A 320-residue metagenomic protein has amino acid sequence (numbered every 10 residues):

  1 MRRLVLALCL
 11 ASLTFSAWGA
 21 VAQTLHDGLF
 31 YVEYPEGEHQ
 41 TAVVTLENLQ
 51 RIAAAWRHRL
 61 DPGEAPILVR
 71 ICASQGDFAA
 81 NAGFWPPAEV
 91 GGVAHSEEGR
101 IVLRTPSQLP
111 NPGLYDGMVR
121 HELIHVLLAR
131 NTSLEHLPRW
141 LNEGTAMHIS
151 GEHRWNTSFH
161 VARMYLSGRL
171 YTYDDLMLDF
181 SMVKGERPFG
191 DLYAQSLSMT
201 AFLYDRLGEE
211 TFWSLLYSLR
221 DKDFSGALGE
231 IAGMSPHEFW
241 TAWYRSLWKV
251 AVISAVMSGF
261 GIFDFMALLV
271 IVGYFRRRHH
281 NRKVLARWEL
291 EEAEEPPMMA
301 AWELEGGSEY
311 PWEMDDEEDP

Functional and structural regions predicted by a protein language model:
M1-L4, P320: Positively charged n-region of N-terminal signal peptides that target proteins for export
R3, C72-A73, E143: Short, charged, low-hydrophobicity "junction" segments
L4-L6, A20: Detector for intrinsically disordered, low-structure N-terminal pre-sequences
A7-S16: Bacterial N-terminal signal peptides
A20-L137: Juxtacatalytic substrate-recognition/specificity segment
A22-T24, R187-D191, D221-P320: Beta/coil-rich, acidic/histidine-enriched accessory regions frequently appended to metallopeptidases
G91-L103, S107, G113-G117, N131-M257 (+1 more regions): Acidic/His/Gly-enriched intrinsically disordered linker/tail segments that often contain short helix/coil "MoRF-like"
